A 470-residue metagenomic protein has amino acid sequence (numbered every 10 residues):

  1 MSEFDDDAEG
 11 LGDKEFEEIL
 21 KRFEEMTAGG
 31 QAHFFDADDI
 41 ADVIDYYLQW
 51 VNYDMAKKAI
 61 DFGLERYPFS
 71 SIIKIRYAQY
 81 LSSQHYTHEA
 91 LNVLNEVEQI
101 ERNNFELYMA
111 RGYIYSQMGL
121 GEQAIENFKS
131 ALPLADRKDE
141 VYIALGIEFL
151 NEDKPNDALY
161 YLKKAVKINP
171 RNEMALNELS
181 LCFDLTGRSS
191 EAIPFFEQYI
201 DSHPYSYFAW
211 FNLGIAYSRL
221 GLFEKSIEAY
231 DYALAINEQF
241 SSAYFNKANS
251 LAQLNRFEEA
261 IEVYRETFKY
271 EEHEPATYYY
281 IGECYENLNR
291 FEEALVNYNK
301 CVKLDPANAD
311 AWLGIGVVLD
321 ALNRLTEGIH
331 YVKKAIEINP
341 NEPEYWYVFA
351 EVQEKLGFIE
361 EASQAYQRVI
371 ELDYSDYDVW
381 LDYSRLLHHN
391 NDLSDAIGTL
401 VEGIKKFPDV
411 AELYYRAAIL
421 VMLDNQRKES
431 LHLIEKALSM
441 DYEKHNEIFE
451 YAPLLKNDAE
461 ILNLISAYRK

Functional and structural regions predicted by a protein language model:
Q49, S83-Q84, Q117-M118, N151-E152 (+9 more regions): Register position in tetratricopeptide repeats
G63, E96-V97, S130-A131, K164-A165 (+8 more regions): Canonical positions in the second alpha-helix
R66-Y67, Q99-E101, P133-L134, I168 (+8 more regions): Structural marker of alpha-solenoid helical repeat scaffolds
R76, A110, A144, E178 (+10 more regions): Canonical tetratricopeptide repeat
I419-N446, R469: TPR/TPR-like (Sel1-like) alpha-helical repeat modules
